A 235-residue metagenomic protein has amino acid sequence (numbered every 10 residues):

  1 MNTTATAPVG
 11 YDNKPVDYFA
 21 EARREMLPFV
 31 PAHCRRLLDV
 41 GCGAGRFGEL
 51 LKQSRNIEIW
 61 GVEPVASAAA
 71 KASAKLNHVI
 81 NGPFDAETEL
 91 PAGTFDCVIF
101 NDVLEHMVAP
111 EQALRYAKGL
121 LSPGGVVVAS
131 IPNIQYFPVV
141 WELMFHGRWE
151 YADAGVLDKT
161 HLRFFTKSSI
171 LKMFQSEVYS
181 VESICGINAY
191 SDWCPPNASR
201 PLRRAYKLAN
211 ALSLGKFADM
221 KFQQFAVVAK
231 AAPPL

Functional and structural regions predicted by a protein language model:
M1-G93, C97, E111-L114, S168 (+4 more regions): Conserved N-terminal segment of class I S-adenosyl-L-methionine
I99-A109: A short SAM/SAH-binding and catalytic strip from SAM-dependent methyltransferases
M107-Y116, I131: A short, conserved alpha-helix within the catalytic core of class I
Q112-V126: A short glycine-rich, Lys/Arg-flanked "PGG" loop and its adjoining helix->strand segment in the class I
A129-E150: Conserved class I S-adenosyl-L-methionine
D153-S169: Acceptor-substrate binding/catalytic loop of class I
I170-C185: A SAM-dependent methyltransferase catalytic signature shared across enzymes that methylate proteins
